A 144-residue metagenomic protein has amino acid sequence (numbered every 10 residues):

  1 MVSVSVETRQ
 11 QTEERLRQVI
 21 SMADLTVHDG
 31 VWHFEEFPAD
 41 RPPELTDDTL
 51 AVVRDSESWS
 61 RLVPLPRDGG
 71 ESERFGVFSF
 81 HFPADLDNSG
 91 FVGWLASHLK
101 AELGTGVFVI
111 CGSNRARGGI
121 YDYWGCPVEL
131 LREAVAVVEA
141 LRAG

Functional and structural regions predicted by a protein language model:
M1-H98, A136: Regulatory modules associated with amino-acid/nitrogen control
D48-L50, G104-S113: A short linear hydrophobic-aromatic micro-motif
G76, F80-A84, V107-G112, R142-G144: Conserved short beta-strand edge segments in small beta-sheet-based binding/regulatory domains
H98-G104: Portal/gating segments that form or line small-molecule/metal binding sites
C111-A136, A143: Structural preference for solvent-exposed beta-strand-turn elements and adjacent flexible terminal/loop segments within
